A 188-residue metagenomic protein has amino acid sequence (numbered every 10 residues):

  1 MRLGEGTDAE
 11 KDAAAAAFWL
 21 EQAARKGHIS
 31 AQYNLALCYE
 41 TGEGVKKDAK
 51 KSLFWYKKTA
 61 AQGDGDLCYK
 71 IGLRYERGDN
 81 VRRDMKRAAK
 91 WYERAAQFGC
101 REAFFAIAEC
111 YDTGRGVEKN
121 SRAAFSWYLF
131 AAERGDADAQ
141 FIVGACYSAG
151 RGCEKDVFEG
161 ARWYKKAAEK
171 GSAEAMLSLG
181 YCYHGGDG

Functional and structural regions predicted by a protein language model:
M1-E5, N34-T41, C68-R77, V81 (+4 more regions): Hydrophobic face of amphipathic alpha-helices that form TPR/SEL1-like repeat modules and related alpha-solenoid
M1-G6, A16, L20-A23: N-terminal segments that cap or nucleate solenoid repeat domains
T7-K11, R25, E43-K47, A61 (+7 more regions): Short coil/turn and helix-start
I142, F158, K165, K170-D187: Ankyrin-repeat and related helical/solenoid repeat scaffolds used for protein-protein interactions
